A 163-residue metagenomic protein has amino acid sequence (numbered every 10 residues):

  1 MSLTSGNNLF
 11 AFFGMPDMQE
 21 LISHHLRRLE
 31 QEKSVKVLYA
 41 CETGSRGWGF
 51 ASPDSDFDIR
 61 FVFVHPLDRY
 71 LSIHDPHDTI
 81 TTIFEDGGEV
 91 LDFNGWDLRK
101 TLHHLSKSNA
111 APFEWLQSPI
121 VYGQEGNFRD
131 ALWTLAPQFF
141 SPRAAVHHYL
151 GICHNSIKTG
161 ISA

Functional and structural regions predicted by a protein language model:
S2-C41: Helical scaffold of the NTase/Pol beta-like nucleotidyltransferase catalytic core
T4-S5, P66, D97: Short, solvent-exposed coil/turn linker segments
K36, G47-G49, V62, R69-S72 (+3 more regions): Residue-level preference for alpha-helix termini and adjacent loops
T43-R46, I161-A163: Short beta->alpha connector loops
G44-T81, E85: Catalytic metal-binding acidic patch
T81-A163: Conserved NTP/Mg2+-binding pocket subregion across the NTase superfamily
